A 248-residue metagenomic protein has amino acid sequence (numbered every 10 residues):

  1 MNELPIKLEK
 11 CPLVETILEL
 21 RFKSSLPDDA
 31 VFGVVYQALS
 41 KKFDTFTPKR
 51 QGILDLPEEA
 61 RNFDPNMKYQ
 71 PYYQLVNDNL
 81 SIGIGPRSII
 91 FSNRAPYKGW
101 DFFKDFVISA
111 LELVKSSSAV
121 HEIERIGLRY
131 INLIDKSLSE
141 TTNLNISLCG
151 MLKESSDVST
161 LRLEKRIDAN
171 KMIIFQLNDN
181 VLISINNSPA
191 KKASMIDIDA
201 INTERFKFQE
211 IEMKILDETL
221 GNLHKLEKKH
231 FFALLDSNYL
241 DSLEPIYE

Functional and structural regions predicted by a protein language model:
M1-I84, I90, N170, I174 (+1 more regions): N-terminal low-complexity, intrinsically disordered segments
L4-P5, N66-N77, S81, S92 (+1 more regions): Aromatic/basic-lined ligand-recognition segments that form π-stacking hydrophobic pockets flanked by Lys/Arg to engage
F22-S24, A95, N132-I134, V181 (+1 more regions): Beta-strand elements of well-folded, non-transmembrane domains
D29-K41, K98-D105, E112-H121, F206-F208 (+1 more regions): Extended intrinsically disordered, low-complexity coil regions enriched in Ser, Thr, Gly, Ala and often Pro
T45-A60, S116-L133, V158-R162, K229-E248: Short glycine-rich, low-complexity/disordered patches
Q74-N77, I90-F91, A95, E204-F208: A cross-kingdom feature marking solvent-exposed beta-strand/loop segments within repeated, beta-rich binding/scaffold
I82-I131: Aromatic- and glycine-enriched beta-alpha-beta binding-site module
A193-E248: Long, compositionally biased interface segments
